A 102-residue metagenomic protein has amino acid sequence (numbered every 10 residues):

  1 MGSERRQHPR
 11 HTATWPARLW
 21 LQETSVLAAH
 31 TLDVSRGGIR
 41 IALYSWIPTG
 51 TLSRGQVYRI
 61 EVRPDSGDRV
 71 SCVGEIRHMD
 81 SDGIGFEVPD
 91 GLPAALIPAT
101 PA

Functional and structural regions predicted by a protein language model:
M1-A102: Structured alpha-helical
